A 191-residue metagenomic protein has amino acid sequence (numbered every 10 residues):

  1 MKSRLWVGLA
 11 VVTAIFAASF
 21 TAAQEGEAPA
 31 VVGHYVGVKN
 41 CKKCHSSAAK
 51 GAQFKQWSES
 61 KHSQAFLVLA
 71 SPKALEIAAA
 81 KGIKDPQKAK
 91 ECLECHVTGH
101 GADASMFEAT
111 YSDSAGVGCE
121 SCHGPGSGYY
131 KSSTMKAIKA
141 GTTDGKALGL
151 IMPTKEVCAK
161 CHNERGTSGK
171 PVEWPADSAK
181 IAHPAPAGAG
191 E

Functional and structural regions predicted by a protein language model:
M1-L5: Positively charged n-region of N-terminal signal peptides that target proteins for export
G8-A18: Bacterial N-terminal signal peptides
F20-A115, E120, G126-M152, P171-E191: Sequence context of c-type cytochrome heme-c attachment sites
T154, C158-C161: Alpha-helical multi-pass transmembrane bundles of energy-transducing inner-membrane proteins
R165-G166: Functional cores that coordinate and move charged inorganic groups
